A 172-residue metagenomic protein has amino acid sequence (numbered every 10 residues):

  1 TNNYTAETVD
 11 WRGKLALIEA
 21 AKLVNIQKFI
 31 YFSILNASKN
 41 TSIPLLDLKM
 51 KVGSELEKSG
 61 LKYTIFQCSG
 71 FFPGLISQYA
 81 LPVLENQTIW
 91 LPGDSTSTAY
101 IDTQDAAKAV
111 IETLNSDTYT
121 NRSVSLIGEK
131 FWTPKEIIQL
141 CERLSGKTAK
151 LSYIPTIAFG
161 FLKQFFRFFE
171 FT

Functional and structural regions predicted by a protein language model:
T1, S97, F168-T172: Short, intrinsically disordered, charge-balanced linker/junction segments flanking boundaries in proteins
T1-V24, N36-S38: NAD(P)H-binding glycine-rich loop region in Rossmannoid oxidoreductase-like domains and their noncatalytic homologs
K22-Q27, L35-A149, Y153, G160-F165: Oxidoreductase cofactor-interface core, primarily capturing Rossmann-like NAD(P)-dependent enzymes
